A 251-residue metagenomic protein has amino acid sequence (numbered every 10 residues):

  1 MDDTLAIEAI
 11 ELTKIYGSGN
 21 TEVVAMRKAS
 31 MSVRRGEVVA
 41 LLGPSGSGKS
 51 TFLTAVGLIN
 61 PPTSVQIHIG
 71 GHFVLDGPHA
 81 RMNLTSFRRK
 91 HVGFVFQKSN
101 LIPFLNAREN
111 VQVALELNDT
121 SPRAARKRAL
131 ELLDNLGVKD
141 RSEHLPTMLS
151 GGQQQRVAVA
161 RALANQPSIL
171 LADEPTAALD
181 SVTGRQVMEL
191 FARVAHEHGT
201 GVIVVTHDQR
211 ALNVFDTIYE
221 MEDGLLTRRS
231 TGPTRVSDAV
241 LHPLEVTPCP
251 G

Functional and structural regions predicted by a protein language model:
N20-V23, V74-G93: ABC ATPase NBD coupling module
G57: Helix-to-loop junction immediately C-terminal to a conserved catalytic motif
V65-D76: Conserved ABC transporter NBD signature motif
L105-A114: Short coil-to-helix segment of the ABC ATPase nucleotide-binding domain corresponding to the Q-loop/switch region
L145-Q155: Conserved ABC ATPase signature
Q166: Conserved catalytic motifs of ABC-family nucleotide-binding domains
L170-D173: Catalytic Walker B motif of ABC-type/P-loop ATPase nucleotide-binding domains
